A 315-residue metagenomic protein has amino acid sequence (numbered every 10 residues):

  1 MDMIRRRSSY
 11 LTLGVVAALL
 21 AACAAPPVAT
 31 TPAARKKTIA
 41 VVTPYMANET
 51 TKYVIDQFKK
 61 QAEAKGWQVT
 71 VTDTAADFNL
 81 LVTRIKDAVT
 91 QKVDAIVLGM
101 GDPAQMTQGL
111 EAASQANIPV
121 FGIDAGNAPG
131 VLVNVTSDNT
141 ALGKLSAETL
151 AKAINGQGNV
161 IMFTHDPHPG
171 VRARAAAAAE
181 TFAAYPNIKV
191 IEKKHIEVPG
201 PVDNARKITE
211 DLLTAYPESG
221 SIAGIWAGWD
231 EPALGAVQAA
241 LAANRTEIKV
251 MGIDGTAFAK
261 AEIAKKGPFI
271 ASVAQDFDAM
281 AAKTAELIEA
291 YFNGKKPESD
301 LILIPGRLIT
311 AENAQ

Functional and structural regions predicted by a protein language model:
D2-L13: Bacterial N-terminal signal peptides that target proteins for export
R6, A17-A18, T30: Intrinsic disorder/low-complexity segments, especially N-terminal tails and targeting/processing regions
S8, L19-L20, K59: N-terminal regions of proteins, emphasizing targeting and processing segments when present
T12-A22: Bacterial N-terminal signal peptides
C23-Q315: A residue-level marker of the well-folded mature domains of exported/periplasmic proteins
